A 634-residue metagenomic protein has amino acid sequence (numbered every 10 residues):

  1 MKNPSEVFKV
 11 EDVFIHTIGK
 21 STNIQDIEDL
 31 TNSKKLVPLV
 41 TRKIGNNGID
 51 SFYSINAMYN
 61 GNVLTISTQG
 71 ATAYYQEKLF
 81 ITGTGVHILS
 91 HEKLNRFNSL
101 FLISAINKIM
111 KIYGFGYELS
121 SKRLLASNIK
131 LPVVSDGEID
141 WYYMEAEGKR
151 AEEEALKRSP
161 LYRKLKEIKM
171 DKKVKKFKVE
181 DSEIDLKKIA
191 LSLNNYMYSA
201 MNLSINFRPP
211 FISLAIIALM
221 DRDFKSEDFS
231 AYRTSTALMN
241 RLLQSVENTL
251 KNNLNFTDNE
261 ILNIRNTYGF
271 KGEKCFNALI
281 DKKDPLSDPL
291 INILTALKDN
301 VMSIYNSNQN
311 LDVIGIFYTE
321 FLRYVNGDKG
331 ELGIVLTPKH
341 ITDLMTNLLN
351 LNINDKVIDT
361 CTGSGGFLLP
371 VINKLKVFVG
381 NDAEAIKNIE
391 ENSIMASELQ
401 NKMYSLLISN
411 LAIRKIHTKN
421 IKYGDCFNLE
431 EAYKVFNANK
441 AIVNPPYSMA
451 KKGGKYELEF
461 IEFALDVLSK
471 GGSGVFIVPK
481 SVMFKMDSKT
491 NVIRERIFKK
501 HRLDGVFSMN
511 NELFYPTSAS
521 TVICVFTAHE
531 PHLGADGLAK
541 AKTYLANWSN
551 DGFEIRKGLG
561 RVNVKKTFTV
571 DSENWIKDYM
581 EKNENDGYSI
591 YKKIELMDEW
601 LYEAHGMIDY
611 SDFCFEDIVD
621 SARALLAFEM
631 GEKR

Functional and structural regions predicted by a protein language model:
M1-G45, S135-K172, Y588-R634: Non-catalytic DNA-recognition/assembly elements of restriction-modification systems
G45, I49-S104: A short beta-sheet element
G85, L102-V134, R158-R163, G330-V335: Glycine-anchored helix-breaking recognition loops at helix->coil/strand junctions
F97-K108, P210-D223, A412: Short, hydrophobic/amphipathic alpha-helical patches that form generic packing surfaces within helical domains
A146-M201, I291-N308, D312: Short, basic/polar, glycine-containing "phosphate-handling" surface segments that engage DNA
R163-K176, V435, K440-R634: A conserved structural/catalytic subdomain of Rossmann-like adenosyl-cofactor enzymes
S213-V325: Long recognition/docking surfaces used for binding and targeting
E331-A450, L458-E459, D466, K480-S481: Conserved S-adenosyl-L-methionine
